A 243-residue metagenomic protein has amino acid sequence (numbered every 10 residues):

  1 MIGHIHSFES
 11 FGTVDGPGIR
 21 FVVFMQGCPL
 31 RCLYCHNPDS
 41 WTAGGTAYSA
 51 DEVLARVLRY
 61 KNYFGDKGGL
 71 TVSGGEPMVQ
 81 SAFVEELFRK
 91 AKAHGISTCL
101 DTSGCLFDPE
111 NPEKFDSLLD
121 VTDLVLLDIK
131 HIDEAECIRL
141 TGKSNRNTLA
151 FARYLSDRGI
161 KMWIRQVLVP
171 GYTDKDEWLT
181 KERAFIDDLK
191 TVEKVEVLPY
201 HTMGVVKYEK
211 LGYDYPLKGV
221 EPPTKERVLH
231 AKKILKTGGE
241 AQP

Functional and structural regions predicted by a protein language model:
M1-M25, P29-G45, R59-D66: N-terminal [4Fe-4S]-dependent radical SAM core
I2-V14, L168-P243: Auxiliary Fe-S-binding modules of radical SAM enzymes
G16, Y34, A43, S81 (+3 more regions): Generic domain-boundary/flexible-linker signal
R20-V22, R31, M78-V79, D108 (+2 more regions): Short, electropositive, low-hydrophobicity segments enriched in small/polar residues
P38-A43, I138-S144, G212-V220: Short glycine-enriched, charge-decorated loop/helix-capping segments at active-site entrances that position
V53: Aromatic/basic-lined ligand-recognition segments that form π-stacking hydrophobic pockets flanked by Lys/Arg to engage
L58-N62, D66-G69, G74, M78-L198 (+1 more regions): Conserved AdoMet/S-adenosylmethionine-binding subsite of the radical SAM
